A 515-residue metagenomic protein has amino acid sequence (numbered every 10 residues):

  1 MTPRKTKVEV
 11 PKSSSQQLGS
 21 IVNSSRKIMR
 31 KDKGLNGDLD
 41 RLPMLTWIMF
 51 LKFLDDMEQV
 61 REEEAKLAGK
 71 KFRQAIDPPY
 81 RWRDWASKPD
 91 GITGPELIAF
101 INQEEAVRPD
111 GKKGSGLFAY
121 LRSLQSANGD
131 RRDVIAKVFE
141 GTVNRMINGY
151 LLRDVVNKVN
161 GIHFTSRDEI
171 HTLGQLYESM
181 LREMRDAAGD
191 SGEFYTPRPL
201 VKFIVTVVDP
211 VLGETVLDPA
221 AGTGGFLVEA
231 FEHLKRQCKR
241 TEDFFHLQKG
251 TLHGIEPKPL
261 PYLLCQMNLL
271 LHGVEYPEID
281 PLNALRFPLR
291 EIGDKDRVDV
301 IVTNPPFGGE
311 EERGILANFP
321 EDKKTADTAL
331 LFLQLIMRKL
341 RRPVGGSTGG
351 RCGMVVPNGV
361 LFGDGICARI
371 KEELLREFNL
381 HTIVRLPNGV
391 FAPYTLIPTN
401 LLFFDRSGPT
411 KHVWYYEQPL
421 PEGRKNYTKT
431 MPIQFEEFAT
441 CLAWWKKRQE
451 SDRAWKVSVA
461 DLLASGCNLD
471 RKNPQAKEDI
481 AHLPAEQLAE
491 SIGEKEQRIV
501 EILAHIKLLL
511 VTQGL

Functional and structural regions predicted by a protein language model:
M1-L212, E278-L289, R385-V390, K411-P419 (+2 more regions): Non-catalytic, mostly N-terminal accessory regions of nucleic-acid modification and defense proteins
S14, W85, I170, E178-R182 (+9 more regions): S-adenosylmethionine
S15, R145, S166, A220 (+10 more regions): Hydrophobic alpha-helical scaffolding
D32-L35, E312-T328, N358-I366, L386-Y394 (+2 more regions): Short, contiguous acidic/charged loop-to-helix segments that flank catalytic cores in large enzymes
R41, I204, P257-Y262, T325-F403: Conserved Class I SAM-dependent methyltransferase catalytic core
D190-T303, G308-E310, K324-A326, L330-L331 (+3 more regions): Conserved S-adenosyl-L-methionine
N379-L380, A392-T440: C-terminal, active-site-flanking charged/polar segments
